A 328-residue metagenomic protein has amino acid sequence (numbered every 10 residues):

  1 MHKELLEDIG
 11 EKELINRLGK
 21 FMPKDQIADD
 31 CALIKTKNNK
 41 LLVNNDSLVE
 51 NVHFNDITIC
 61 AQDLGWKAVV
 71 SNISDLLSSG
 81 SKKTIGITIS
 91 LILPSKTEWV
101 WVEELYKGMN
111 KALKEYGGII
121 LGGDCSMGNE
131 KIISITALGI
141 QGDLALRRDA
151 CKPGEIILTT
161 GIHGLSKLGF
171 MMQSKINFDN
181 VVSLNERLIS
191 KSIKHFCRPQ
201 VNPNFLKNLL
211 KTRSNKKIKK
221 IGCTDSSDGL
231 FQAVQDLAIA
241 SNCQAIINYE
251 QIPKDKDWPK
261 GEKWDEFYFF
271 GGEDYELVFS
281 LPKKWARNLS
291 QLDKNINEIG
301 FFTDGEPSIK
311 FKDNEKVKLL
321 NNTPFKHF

Functional and structural regions predicted by a protein language model:
M1-F328: Helix-biased detector of long, well-ordered alpha-helical tracts
